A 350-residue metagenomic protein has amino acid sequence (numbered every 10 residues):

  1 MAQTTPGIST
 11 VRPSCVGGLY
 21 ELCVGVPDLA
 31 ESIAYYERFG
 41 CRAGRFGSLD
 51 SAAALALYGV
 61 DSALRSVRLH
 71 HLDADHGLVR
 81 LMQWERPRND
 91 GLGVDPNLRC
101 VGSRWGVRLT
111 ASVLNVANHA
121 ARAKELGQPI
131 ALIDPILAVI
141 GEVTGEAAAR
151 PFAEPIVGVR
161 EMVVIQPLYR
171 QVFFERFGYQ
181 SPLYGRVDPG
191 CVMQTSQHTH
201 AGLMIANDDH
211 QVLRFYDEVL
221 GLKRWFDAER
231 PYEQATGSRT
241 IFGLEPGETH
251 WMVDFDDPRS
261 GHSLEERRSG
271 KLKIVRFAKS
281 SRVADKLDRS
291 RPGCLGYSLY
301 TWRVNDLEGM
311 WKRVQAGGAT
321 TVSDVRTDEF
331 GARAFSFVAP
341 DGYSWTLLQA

Functional and structural regions predicted by a protein language model:
A2-C15, V24, F46-S48, S62 (+8 more regions): Vicinal oxygen chelate
G7, S51-L55, R88-G93, S181-V187 (+2 more regions): A short, acidic/glycine-rich surface segment
L19-C23, Y36, V67-L69, H76-M82 (+8 more regions): Short, structured motif recognition centered on aromatic/hydrophobic residues
A30-E31, S48-A53, H210, E229-Q234: Short glycine/proline-centered loop/turn elements that form peptide/ligand docking sites
E31, F46, L69-D73, D90: Active-site-proximal cofactor/substrate-binding loop regions of enzyme domains
S32-E37, H119-A123, V212-D217, V314 (+1 more regions): Conserved active-site tyrosine of GNAT-family acetyltransferases
G59, R68, L78-Q83, R88-V101 (+1 more regions): Post-signal peptide N-terminal segment of secreted/secretory-pathway proteins
G190, H198-H200, H210-R303, L307-M310: Structured core of small recognition/catalytic domains
